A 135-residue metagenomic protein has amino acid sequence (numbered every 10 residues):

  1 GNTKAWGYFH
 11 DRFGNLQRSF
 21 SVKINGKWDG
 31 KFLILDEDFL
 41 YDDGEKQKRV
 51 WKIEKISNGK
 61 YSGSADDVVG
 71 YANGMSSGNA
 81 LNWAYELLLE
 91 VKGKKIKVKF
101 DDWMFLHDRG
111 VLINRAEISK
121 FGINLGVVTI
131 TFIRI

Functional and structural regions predicted by a protein language model:
W6-V91: Central antiparallel beta-sheet cores of small beta-barrel/beta-sandwich binding domains
L16-V22, K95-F100, N124-V128: Amphipathic hydrophobic-ligand
D101-D102, L106-I135: Glycine-rich, aromatic-bearing surface loops/beta-hairpins
